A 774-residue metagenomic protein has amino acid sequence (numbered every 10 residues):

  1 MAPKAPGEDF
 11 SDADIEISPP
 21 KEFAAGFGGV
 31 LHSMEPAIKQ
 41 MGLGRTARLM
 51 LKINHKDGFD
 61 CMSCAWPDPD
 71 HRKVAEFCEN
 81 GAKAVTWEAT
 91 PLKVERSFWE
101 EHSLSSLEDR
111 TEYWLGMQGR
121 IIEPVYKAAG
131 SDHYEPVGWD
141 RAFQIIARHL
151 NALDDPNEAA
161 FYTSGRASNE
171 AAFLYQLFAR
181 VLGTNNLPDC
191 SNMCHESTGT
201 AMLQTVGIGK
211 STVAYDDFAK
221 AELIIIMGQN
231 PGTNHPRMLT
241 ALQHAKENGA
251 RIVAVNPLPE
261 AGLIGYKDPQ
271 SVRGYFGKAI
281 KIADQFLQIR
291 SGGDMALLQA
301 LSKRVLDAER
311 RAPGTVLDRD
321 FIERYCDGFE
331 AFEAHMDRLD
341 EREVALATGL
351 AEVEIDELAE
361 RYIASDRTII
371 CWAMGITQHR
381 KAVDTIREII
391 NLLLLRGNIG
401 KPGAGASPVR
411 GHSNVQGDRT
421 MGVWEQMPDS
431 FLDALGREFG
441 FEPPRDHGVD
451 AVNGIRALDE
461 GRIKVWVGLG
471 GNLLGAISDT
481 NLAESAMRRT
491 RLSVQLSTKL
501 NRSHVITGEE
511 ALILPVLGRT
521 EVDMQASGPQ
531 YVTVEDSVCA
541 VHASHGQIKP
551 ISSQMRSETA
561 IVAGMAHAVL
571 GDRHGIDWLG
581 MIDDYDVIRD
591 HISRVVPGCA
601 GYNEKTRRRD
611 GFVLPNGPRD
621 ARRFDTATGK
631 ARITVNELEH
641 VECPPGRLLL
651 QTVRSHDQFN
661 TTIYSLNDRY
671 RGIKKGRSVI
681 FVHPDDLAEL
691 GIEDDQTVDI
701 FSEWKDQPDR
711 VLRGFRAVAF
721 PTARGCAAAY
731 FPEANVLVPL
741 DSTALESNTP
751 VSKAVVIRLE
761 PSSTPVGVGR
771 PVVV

Functional and structural regions predicted by a protein language model:
M1-G58: Intrinsically disordered, low-structural-confidence terminal and linker regions
P3, G7, E196-P402, P408-H591 (+2 more regions): Non-catalytic alpha/beta scaffold blocks inside enzyme catalytic domains
G28, E35-G42, M50-N157, P257-D366: Cofactor-/ligand-binding subdomain signature composed of acidic, glycine-rich, tryptophan-containing flexible loops
T111, P136-F143, S168-A172, G232 (+3 more regions): Generic detection of long, well-ordered alpha-helical segments
P124, Y162-S164, Q651-V653: Acidic/polar N-terminal loop/beta-strand segments that form early-domain functional surfaces
Y134-V137, R141-K220: Long, structured ligand/cofactor-binding scaffold of large enzymes
G580-R669: Long, low-complexity segments enriched in small/aliphatic residues
